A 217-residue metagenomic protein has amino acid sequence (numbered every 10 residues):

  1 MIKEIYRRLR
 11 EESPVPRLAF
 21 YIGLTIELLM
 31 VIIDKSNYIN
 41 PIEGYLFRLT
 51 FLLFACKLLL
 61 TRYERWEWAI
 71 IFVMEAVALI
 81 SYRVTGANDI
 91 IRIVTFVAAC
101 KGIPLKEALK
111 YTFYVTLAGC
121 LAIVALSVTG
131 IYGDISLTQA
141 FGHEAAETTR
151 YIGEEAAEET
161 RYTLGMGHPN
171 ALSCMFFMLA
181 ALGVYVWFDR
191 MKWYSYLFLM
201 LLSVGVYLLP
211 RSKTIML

Functional and structural regions predicted by a protein language model:
M1-R7: Short, intrinsically disordered terminal tails adjacent to the first/last structured region
R8-V31, G44-R62, W66-L217: Hydrophobic transmembrane helix bundles of membrane-integrated enzymes that assemble and modify cell-envelope
K35-I42: Membrane-helix interface and helix-disruption motif detector
